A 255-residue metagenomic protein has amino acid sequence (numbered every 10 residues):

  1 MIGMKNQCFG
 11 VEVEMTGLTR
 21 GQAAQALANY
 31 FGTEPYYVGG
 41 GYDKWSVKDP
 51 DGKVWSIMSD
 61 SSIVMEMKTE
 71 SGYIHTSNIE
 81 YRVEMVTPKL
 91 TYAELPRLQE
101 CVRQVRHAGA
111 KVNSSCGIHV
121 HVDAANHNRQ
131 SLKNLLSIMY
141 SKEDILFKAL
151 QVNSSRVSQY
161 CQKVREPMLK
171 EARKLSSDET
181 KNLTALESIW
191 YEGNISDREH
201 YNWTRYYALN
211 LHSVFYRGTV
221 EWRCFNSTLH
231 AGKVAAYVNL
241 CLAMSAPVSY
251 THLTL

Functional and structural regions predicted by a protein language model:
M1-A108: Terminal catalytic/cofactor-binding subdomain
M15-G17, T87-K89, V122-A125, C224-N226: Short beta-strand-to-loop capping motifs
N29, E94-L95, C101, A125-L150 (+1 more regions): Helical (often loop-to-helix) elements that flank the catalytic cores of nucleotide-handling enzymes
Y30-P35, V105-V112, K142-D144, L242-Y250: A common structural junction motif
M58, K133-N226: Aromatic/basic-lined ligand-recognition segments that form π-stacking hydrophobic pockets flanked by Lys/Arg to engage
K111-H127, T219-R223: Histidine-centered divalent-metal-coordination microenvironment in nucleic-acid enzymes
W203-Y206, Y216-Y250: Beta-strand-rich recognition/accessory modules
T251-L255: Conserved small/polar residues in nucleotide/adenosyl-binding loops
